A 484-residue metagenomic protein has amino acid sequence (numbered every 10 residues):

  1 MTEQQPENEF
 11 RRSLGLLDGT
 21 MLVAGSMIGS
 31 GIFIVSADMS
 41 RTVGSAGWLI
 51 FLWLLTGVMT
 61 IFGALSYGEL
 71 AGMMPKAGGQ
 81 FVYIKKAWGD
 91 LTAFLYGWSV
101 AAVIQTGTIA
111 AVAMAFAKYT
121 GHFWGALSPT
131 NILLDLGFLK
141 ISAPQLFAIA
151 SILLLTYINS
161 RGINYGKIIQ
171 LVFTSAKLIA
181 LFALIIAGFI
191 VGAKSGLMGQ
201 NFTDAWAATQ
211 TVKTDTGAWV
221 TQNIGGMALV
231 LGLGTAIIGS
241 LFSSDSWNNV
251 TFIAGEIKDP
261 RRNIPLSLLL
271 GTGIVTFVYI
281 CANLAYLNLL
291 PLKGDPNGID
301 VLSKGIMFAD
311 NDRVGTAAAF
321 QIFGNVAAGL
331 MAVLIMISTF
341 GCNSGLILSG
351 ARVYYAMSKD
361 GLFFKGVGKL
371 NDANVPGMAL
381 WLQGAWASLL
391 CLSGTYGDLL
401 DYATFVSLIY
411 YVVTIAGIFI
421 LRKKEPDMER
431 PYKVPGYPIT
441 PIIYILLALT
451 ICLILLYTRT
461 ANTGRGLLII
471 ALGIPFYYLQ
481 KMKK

Functional and structural regions predicted by a protein language model:
M1-A37, R41-A46, L54, T60-L65 (+4 more regions): Membrane-interface "cap" regions at the ends of multi-pass membrane proteins
L14, D18-G31, A148-L154, T211-V278 (+2 more regions): Hydrophobic, membrane-embedded alpha-helices of multi-pass small-molecule transporters
D38-R41, T60-I152, T156-Y157, Y165 (+3 more regions): Hydrophobic transmembrane alpha-helices that form the core helical bundles of multi-pass secondary transporters
V82-Y83, G89, G121-N131, D204-A228 (+2 more regions): TM-loop-TM module centered on a large, flexible mid-protein loop between adjacent transmembrane helices in multi-pass
A117-G125, S175-T216, L241, Y286-L292 (+2 more regions): Hydrophobic alpha-helical segments and their helix-loop junctions in multi-pass secondary transporters
A143, G366-P376, Y411-N462: C-terminal membrane-solvent junction of multi-pass transporters and transport-like membrane proteins
A143-T203, D245, L268-T272, A403-V413 (+2 more regions): Membrane-interface loop-to-helix entry segments
A180-L184, N343, Y354, A403-R430 (+2 more regions): Hydrophobic alpha-helical segments of multi-pass membrane transport proteins
